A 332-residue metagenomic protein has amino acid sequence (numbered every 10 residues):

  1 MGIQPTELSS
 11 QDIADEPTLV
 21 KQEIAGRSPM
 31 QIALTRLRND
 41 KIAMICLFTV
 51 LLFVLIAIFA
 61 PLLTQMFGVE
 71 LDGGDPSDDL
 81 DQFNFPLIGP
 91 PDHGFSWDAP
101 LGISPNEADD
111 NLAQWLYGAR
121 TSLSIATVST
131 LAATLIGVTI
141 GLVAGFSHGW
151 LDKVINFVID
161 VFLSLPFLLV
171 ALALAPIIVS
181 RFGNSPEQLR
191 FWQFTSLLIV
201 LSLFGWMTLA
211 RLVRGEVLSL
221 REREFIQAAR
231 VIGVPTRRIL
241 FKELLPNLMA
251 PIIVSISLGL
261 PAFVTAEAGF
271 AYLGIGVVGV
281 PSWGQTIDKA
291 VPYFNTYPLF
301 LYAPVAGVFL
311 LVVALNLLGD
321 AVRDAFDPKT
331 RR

Functional and structural regions predicted by a protein language model:
M1-T134, V138, L142-V143, W150 (+6 more regions): Gly/Trp-centered helix-boundary motif
V50, Q114, N156, L172 (+3 more regions): Residue-level recognition of transmembrane alpha-helices in multi-pass small-molecule transporters/permeases
F53, L142, L172-P176, L201 (+6 more regions): Transmembrane alpha-helix boundary and packing residues in multipass membrane permease domains and related
F59-N84, V170-L172, P176-P186, A271-L273 (+1 more regions): Extracellular/periplasmic helix-loop junction at the C-terminal end of a transmembrane helix in multi-pass membrane
D98-S104, A132-G137, G145-F146, L151-V217 (+1 more regions): Generic hydrophobic transmembrane alpha-helix motif, especially the helices
A175-I178, T265-G307: Glycine-rich helix-loop "coupling/hinge" segments at transmembrane-helix boundaries in multipass transporters
